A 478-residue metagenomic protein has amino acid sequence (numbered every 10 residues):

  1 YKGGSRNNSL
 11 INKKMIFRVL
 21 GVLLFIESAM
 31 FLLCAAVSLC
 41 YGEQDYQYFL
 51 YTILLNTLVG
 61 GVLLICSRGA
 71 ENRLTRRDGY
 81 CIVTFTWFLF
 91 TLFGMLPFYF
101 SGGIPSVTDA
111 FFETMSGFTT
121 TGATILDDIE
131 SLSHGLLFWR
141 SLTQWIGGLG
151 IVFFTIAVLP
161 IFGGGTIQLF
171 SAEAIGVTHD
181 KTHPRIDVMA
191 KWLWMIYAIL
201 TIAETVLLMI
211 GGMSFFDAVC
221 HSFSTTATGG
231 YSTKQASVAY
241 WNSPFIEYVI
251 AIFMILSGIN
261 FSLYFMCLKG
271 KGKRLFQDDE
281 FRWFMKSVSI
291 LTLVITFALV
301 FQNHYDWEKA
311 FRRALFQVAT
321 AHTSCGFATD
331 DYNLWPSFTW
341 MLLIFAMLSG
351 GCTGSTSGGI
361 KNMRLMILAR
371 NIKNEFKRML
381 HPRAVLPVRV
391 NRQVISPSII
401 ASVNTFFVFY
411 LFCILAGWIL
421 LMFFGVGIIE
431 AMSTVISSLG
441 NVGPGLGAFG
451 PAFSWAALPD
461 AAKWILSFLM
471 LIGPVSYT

Functional and structural regions predicted by a protein language model:
Y1-Y477: Membrane-proximal intracellular helices of multi-pass ion channels
